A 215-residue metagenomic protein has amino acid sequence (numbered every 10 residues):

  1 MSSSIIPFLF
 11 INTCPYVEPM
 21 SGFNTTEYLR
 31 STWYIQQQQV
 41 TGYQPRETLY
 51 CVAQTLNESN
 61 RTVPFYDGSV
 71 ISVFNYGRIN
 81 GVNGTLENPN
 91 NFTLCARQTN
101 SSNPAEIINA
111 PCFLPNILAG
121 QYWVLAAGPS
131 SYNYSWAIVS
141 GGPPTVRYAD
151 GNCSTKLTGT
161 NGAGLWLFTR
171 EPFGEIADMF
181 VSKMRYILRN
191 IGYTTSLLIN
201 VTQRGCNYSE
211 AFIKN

Functional and structural regions predicted by a protein language model:
M1-N215: A beta-rich soluble binding module of mature secreted/lumenal proteins
